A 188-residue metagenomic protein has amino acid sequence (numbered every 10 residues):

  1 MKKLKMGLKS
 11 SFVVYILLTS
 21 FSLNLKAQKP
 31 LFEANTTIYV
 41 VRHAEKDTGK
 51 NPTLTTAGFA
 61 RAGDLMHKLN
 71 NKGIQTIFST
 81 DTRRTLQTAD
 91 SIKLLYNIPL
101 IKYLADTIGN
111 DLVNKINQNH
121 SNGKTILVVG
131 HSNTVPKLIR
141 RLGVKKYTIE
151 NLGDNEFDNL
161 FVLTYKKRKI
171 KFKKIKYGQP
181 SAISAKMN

Functional and structural regions predicted by a protein language model:
M1-L31: Bacterial Sec-dependent N-terminal signal peptides
V14, F161-L163: Short beta-strand element of the conserved SAM-dependent methyltransferase core
K29-N122, V135-N151, E156-D158, Y165-N188: Active-site-proximal alpha-helix that buttresses catalytic centers in soluble enzyme cores
T125-V129: Periplasmic-binding protein-like
S132: Long, charged/polar, surface-exposed segments that mediate recognition or autoinhibition
